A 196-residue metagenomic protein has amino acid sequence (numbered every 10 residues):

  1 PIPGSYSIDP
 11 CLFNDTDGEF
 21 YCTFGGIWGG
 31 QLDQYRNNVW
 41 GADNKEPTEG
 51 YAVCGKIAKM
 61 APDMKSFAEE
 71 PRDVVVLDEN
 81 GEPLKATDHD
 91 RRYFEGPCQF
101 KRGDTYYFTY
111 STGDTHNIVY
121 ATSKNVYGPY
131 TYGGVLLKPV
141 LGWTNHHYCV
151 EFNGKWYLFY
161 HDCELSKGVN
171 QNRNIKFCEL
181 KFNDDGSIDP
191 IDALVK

Functional and structural regions predicted by a protein language model:
P1-K196: Carbohydrate-active catalytic/glycan-binding domains of CAZyme proteins, especially the secreted or lumenal ectodomains
